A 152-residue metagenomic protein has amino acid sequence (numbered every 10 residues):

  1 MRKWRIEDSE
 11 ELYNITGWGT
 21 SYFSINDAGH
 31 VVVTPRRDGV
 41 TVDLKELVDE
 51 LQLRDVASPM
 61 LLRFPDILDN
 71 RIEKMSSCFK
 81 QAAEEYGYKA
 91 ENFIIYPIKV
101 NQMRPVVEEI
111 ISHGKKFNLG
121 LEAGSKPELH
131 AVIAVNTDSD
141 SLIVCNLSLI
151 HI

Functional and structural regions predicted by a protein language model:
R2-D55, P59-R63, N70-K80: N-terminal hydrophobic targeting/anchoring segments and the immediately downstream early-domain regions of hydrolases
L61-R63, Y88-N101: Metal-cofactor-binding active-site regions of metalloenzymes
L68, K99, S125: Conserved, mostly hydrophobic/aromatic
N92-I98, L119-A123, S141-C145: Hydrophobic faces of well-ordered beta-strands that scaffold small-molecule active sites in alpha/beta enzyme cores
Q102-R104, P127, V144-N146: Catalytic cores of nucleotide-enabled group-transfer and carboxylate-activating enzymes in metabolic and assembly-line
I110, P127-D138: Short active-site loop/helix that positions an aromatic residue
G114-N118, N136-S141: Glycine-enriched alpha-helix->loop->beta-strand junction motifs that scaffold or abut catalytic
I150-I152: Conserved small/polar residues in nucleotide/adenosyl-binding loops
